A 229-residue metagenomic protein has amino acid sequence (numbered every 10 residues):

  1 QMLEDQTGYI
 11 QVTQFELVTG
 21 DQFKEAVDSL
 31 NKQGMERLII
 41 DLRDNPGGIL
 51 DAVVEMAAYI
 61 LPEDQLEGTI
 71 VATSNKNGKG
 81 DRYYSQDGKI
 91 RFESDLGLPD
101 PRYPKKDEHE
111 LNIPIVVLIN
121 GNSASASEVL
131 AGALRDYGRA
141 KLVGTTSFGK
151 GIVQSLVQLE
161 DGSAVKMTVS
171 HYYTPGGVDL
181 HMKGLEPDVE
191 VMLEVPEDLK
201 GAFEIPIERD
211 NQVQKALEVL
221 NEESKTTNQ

Functional and structural regions predicted by a protein language model:
Q1-E36, N75, R82-P104, H181-K200 (+1 more regions): C-terminal, low-ordered peptide segments at domain boundaries
E4-T7, Q33-R37, Q65, E110-I115 (+5 more regions): Extracytoplasmic
I10, I40, I115, L134 (+2 more regions): Terminal peptide-recognition signature
T13-D21, G47-V54, H109-E110, G121-E128 (+1 more regions): Soluble non-cytosolic domains of exported or imported proteins
Q14-V18, D44-I49, K76-G80, G121-S125 (+2 more regions): Solvent-exposed loop/turn segments at secondary-structure junctions within structured extracellular/periplasmic domains
D28-M35, A58-L66, S123-A124, R135-R139 (+1 more regions): Sec-exported extracytoplasmic/periplasmic mature domains
I49-L118, I152-S155, Y173: Gly/Ser/Thr-rich loop/hinge elements
Y137-K150: Short, well-structured beta-strand/strand-turn elements
